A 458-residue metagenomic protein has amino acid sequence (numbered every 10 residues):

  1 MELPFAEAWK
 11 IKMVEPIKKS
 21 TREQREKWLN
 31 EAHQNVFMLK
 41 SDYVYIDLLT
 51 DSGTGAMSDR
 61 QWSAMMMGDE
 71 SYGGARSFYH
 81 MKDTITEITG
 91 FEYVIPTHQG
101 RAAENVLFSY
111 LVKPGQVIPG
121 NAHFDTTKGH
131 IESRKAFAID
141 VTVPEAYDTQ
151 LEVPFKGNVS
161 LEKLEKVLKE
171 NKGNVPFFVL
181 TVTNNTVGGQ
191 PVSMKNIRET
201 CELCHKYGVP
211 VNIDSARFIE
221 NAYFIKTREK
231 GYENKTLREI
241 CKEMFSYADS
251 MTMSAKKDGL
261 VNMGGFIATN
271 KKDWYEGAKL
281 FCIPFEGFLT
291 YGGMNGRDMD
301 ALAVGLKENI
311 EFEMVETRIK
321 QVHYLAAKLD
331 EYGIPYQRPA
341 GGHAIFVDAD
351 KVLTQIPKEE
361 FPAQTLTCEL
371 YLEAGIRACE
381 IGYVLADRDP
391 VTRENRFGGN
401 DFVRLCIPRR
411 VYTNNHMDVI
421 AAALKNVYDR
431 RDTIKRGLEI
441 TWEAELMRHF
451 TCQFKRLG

Functional and structural regions predicted by a protein language model:
E2-Q34, M38-S41, D47-G55, Q61 (+3 more regions): Conserved PLP-enzyme active-site core in the AAT-like
F137-D140, T269, W274-G277, R297 (+1 more regions): Flexible glycine/proline-rich, aromatic-decorated loop/lid segments
T183, Y275-E276, T354-P362, R410-V419: Short, conserved charged micro-motifs
S254, P339-A340, I381-V384: Acidic carboxylate-rich catalytic motifs and surrounding loops in phosphoryl-/glycosyl-chemistry enzymes
M263, H343, D401-L405: Short amphipathic alpha-helical segments
N309, L385-G458: PLP-dependent enzyme catalytic core of the Aspartate aminotransferase-like
E316, V322, D350-R377, V391-G398: Active-site loop ensemble at the mouth of alpha/beta enzyme cores that anchors a bound cofactor
V322-H323, Q337-A349: Conserved glycine-rich beta-strand-loop-beta hairpin in the small C-terminal domain of fold type I
